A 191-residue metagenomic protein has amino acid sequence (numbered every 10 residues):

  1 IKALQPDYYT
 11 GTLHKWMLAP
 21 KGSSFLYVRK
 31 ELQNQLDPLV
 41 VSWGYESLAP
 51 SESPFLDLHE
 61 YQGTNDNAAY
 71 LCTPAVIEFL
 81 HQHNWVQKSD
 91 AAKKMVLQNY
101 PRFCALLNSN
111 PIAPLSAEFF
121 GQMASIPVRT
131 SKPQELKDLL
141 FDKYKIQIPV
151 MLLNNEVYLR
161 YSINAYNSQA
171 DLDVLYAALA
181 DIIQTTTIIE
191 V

Functional and structural regions predicted by a protein language model:
L4-L48: Active-site PLP attachment segment
H14-M17, Q62, P114-S116: Short Gly/Pro-enriched turn/cap motifs at secondary-structure boundaries
F55-P101: Structural signature of PLP-dependent enzymes
L56, F119-M123, E156-R160: Short, solvent-exposed beta-strand edge segments and adjacent coil->beta transition regions
A92-L97, C104-K143: Conserved PLP-binding catalytic core of the aspartate aminotransferase-like
D138-V191: PLP-dependent enzyme catalytic core of the Aspartate aminotransferase-like
